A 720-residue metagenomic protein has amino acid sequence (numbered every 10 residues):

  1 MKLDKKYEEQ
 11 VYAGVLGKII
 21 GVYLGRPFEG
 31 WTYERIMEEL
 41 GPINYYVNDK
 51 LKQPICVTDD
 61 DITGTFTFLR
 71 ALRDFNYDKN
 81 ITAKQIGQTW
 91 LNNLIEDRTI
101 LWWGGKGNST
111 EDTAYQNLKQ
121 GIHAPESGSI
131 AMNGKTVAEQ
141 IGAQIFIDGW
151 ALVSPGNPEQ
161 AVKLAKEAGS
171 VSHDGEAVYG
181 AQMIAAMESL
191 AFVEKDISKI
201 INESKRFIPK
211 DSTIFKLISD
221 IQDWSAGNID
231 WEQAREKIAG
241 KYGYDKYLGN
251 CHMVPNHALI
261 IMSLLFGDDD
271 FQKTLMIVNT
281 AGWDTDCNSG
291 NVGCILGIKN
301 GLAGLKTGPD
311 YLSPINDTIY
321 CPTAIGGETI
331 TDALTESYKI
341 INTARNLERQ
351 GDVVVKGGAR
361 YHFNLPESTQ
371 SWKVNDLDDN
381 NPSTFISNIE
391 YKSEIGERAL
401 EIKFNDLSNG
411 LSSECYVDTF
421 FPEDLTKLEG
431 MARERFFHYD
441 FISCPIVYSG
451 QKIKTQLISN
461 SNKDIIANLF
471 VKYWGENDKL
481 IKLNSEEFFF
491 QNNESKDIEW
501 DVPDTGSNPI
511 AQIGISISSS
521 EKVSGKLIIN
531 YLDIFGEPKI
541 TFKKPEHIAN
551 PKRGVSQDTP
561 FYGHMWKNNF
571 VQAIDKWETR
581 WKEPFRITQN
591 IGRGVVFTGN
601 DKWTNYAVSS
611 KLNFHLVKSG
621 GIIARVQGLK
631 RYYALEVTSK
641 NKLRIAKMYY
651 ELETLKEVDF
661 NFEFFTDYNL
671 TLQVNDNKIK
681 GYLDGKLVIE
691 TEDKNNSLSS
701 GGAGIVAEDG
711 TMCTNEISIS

Functional and structural regions predicted by a protein language model:
M1-F488, T505-N550: Structured, active/binding-site neighborhoods that engage oxygen-rich ligands
N381, V471, N477-K479, E486-N492 (+1 more regions): Extracellular glycan-recognition regions
S495-D504: Exposed aromatic-hydrophobic patches
